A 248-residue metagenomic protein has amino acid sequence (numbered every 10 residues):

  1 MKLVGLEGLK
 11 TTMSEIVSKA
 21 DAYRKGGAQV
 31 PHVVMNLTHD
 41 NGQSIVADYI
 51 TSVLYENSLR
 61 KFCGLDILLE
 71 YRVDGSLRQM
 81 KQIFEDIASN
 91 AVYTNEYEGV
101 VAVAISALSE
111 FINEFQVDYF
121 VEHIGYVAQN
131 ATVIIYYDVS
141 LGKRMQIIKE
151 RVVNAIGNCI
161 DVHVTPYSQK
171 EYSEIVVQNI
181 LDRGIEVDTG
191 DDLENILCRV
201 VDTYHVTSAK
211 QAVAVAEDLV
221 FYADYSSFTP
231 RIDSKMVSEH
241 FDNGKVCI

Functional and structural regions predicted by a protein language model:
M1-V33, S52-E56: Pre-Walker A (pre-P-loop) alpha-helix and adjacent loop at the N terminus of AAA/AAA+ ATPase modules, a conserved
L3, P166, Y172-E239: Conserved AAA+ ATPase small/helical "lid" subdomain
Q29-D66, S89-Y93: Walker A/P-loop
H39-N41, S76-R78, L108-F111, V139-K143 (+1 more regions): Conserved nucleotide-binding/hydrolysis micro-motifs of P-loop NTPases
F62-E96: Short glycine-rich substrate-engagement loop in P-loop NTPases that contacts/grips substrate
Y71-Q82, L108-V117, H163: Flexible beta-alpha connector loops of hexameric P-loop NTPases
S89-T94, I105-I134, E150-N154: Conserved catalytic/switch belt of AAA+ P-loop NTPases
Q146-P166: A short helix-turn-beta junction within AAA+ P-loop NTPase domains corresponding to the substrate/partner-engaging
